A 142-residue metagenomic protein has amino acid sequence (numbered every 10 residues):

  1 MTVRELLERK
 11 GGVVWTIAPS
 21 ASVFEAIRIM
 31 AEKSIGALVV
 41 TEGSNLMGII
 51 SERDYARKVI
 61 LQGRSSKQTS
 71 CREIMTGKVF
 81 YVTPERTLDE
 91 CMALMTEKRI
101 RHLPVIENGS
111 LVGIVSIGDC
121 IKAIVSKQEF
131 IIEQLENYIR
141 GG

Functional and structural regions predicted by a protein language model:
M1-M47: A positional/architectural concept
M1-V13, S51-Y81, T87-T96, I117-G142: Tandem CBS (Bateman) regulatory domains
I17-S34, Y81-R99, I106: The conserved cystathionine-beta-synthase
A21-E32, L61-I74, G109: Short, charge-rich amphipathic segments
M30-K33, L38-D54, M95, L103-G118: A glycine-centered beta-loop-beta connector
G77-K78, R101-G113, I139-G142: Short flexible/disordered coil segments
